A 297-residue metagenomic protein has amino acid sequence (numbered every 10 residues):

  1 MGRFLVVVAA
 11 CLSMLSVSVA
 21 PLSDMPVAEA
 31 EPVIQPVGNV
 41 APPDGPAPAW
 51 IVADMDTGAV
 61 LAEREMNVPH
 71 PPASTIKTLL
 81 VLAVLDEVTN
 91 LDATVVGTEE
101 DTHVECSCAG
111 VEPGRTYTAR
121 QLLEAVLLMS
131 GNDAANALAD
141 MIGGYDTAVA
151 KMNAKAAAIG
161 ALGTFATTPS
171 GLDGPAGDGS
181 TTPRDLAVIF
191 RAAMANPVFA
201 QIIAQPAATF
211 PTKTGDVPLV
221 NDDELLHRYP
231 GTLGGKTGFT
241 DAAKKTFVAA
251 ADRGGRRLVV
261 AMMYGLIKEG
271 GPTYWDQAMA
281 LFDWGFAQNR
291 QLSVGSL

Functional and structural regions predicted by a protein language model:
M1-A30: Secretory targeting and sorting signals
V7, T102-V104, P218: Secretory pathway export signals and precursors
A10-C11, L123, P183, A278: A generic alpha-helix preference that emphasizes hydrophobic side chains
P21-R184, V188, M194-P197: Active-site-adjacent loops and short helices of periplasmic peptidoglycan-processing enzymes
P32-P48, G144-L297: Penicillin-recognizing serine hydrolase domain
